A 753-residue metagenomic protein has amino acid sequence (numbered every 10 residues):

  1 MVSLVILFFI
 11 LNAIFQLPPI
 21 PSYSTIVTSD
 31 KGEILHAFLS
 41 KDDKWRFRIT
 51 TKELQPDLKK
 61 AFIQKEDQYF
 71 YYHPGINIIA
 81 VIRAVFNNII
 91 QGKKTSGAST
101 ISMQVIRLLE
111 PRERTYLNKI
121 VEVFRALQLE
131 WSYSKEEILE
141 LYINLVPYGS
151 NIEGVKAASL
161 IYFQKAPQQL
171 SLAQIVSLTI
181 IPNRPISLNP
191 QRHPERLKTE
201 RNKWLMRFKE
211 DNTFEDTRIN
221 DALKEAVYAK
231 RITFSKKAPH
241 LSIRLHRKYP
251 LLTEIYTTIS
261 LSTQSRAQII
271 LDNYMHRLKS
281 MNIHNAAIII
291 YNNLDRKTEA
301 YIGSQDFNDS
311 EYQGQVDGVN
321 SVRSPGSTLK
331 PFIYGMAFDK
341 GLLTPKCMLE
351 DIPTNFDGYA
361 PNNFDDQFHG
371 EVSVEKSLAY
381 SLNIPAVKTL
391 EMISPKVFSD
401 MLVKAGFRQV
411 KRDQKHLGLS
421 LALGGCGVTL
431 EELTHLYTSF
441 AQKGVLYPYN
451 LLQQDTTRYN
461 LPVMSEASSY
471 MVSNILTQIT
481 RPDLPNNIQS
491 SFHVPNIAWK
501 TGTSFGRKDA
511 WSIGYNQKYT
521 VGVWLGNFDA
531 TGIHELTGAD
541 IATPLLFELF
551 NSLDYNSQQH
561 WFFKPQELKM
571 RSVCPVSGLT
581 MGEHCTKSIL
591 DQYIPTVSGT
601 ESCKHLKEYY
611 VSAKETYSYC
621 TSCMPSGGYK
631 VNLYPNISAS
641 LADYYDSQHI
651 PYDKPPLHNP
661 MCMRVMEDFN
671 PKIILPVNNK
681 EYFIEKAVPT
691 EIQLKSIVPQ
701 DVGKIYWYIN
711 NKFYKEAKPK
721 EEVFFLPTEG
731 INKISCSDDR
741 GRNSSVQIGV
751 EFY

Functional and structural regions predicted by a protein language model:
M1, I6, T28, F214 (+2 more regions): Soluble, non-transmembrane domains of envelope/secretory-pathway proteins that act on or interact with carbohydrate
M1-M281, Y291, D295-E299, S304 (+2 more regions): Juxtamembrane regions of bacterial inner-membrane/periplasmic proteins, predominantly the peptidoglycan biogenesis
F62-I63, F208, A267, D295-R296 (+7 more regions): Active-site SXXK
Y71-A80, E153-K156, E215-R218, Y312 (+3 more regions): Short, well-structured active-site flanking segments
I90-R114, R231-R247, L343-F398, L446 (+1 more regions): Conserved catalytic neighborhood of penicillin-recognizing serine enzymes
R107-P111, N144-N151, Q168, L172-R184 (+11 more regions): Glycine-rich, acidic and aromatic/proline-enriched surface loops and short helix-turn segments that act as binding
A126, P182-E200, L251-T263, D309-D351 (+5 more regions): Active-site loop and adjoining helix of the penicillin-binding protein/serine DD-peptidase-beta-lactamase fold
T257-S280, I290-N292, Y301, N308-G318 (+2 more regions): A penicillin-recognizing enzyme superfamily signal
